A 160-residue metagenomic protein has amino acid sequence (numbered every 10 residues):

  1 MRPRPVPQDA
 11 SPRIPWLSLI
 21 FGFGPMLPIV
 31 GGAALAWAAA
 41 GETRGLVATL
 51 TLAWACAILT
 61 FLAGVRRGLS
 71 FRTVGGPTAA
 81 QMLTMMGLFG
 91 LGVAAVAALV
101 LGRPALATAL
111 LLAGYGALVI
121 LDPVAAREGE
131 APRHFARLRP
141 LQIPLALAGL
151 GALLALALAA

Functional and structural regions predicted by a protein language model:
P3-A10, L62-V74, I120-R133: C-terminal ends of transmembrane helices
P15-W37, I143-L150: The first (N-terminal) embedded transmembrane alpha-helix
T43-I58: Loop-to-helix transition at the N-terminal end of transmembrane alpha-helices
R66-A98: Helix-adjacent hinge/juxtasegments
T84-G92, A109-A125: Hydrophobic alpha-helical membrane segments
V96-A117, A160: Transmembrane helix-loop-helix
A125-L147: Interfacial loop-to-transmembrane junctions
A152-A160: Juxtamembrane boundary at the C-terminal end of a transmembrane helix
